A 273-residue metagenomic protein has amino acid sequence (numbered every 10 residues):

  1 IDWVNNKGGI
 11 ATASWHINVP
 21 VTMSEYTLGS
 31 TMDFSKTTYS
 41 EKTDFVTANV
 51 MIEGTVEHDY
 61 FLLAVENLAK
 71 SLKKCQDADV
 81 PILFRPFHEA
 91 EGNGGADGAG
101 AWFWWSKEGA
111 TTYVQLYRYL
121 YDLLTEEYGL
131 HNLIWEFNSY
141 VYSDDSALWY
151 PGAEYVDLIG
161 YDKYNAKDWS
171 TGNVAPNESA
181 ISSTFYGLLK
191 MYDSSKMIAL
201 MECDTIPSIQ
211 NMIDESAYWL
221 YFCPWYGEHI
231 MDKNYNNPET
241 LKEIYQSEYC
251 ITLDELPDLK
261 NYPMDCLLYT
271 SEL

Functional and structural regions predicted by a protein language model:
I1-Y119, L130: Substrate-binding cleft of extracellular glycoside hydrolase catalytic domains
N6-A11, D77-L83, Y128-I134, E154-D157 (+2 more regions): Loop/turn elements at helix/coil->beta-strand transitions in domains of secreted/extracellular proteins
S14-N18, R85-A90, N138-V141, Y161-Y164 (+2 more regions): Active-site-proximal beta-strand/loop segments in catalytic clefts of secreted hydrolases
I52-E57, F61, A153, G160-W169 (+1 more regions): Cell-envelope and extracellular/periplasmic
A64-N67, G109-E126, E178-S194, M201 (+1 more regions): Long, well-ordered alpha-helical scaffolding segments within enzyme catalytic domains, especially pronounced
R85-P86, Y121, T125-D144, K196-T205: Aromatic-lined carbohydrate-recognition surfaces of secreted/lumenal glycan-active proteins
S143-I209, P238-P263: Glycoside hydrolase catalytic-domain groove-lining segments
Y269-L273: Conserved small/polar residues in nucleotide/adenosyl-binding loops
